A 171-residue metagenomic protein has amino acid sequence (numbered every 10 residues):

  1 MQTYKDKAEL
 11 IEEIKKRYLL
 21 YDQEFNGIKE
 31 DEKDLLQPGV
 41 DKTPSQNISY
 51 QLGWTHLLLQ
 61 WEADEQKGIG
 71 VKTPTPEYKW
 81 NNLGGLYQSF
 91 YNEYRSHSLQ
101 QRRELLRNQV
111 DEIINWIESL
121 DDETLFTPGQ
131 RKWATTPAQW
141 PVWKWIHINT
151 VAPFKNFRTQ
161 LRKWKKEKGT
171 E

Functional and structural regions predicted by a protein language model:
M1-L20: Extreme N-terminal tail/first-helix region
Q2-K5, D41, L86-Q100, T136-K144: Acidic/His metal-coordination segments adjacent to aromatic residues that form catalytic metal sites in metalloenzymes
Y18-K29, T55-L59, A63, R107-D121 (+3 more regions): Structural signal for well-ordered, non-membrane alpha-helices
Q23-D31, F126, Q130-K132: Short alpha-helical hairpin
D34-G85, P128-E171: Short, contiguous alpha-helical
N81-F126: Acidic/histidine-rich alpha-helical segments that form the ligand environment of transition-metal centers
